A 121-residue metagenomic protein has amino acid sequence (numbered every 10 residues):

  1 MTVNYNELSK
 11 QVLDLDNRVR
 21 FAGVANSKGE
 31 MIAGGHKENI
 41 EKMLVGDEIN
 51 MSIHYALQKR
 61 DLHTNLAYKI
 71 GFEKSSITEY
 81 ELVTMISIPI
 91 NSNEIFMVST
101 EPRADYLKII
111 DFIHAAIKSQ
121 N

Functional and structural regions predicted by a protein language model:
M1-N121: Non-catalytic interaction/Regulatory regions outside core domains
